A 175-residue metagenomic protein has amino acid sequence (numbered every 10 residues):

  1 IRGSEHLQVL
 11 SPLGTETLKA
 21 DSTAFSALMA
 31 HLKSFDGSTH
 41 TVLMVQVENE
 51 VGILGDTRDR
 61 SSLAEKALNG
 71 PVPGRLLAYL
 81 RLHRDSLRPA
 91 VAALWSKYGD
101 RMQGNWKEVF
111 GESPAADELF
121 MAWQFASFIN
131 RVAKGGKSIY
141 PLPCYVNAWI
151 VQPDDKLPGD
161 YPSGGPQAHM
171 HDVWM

Functional and structural regions predicted by a protein language model:
R2-D172: Polysaccharide-binding and catalytic clefts of secreted carbohydrate-active enzymes
M175: Substrate-binding cleft of secreted/luminal carbohydrate-active enzymes
